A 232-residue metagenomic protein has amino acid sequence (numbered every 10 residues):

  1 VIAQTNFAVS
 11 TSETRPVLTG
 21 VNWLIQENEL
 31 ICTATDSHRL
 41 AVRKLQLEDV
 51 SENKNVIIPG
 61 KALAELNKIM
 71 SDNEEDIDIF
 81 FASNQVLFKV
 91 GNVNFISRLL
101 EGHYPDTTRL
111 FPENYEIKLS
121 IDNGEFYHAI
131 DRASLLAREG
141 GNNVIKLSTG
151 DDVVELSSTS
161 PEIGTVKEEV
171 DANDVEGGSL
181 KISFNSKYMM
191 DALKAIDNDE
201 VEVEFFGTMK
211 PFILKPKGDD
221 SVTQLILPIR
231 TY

Functional and structural regions predicted by a protein language model:
V1-K44, E48-L100, Y115-Y232: DNA polymerase processivity clamps
L110-N114: Bateman (tandem CBS) regulatory domains
